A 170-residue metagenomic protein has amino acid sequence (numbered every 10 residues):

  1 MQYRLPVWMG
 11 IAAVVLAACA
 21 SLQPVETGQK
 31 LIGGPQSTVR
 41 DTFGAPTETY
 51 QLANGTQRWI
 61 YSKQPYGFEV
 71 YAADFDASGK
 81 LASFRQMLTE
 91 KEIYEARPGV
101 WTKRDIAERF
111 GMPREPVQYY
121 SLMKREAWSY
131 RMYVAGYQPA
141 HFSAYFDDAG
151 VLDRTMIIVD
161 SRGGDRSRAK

Functional and structural regions predicted by a protein language model:
M1-M9: Bacterial N-terminal signal peptides that target proteins for export
I11-A13: Short, contiguous, helix-prone interaction/anchoring segments in small proteins
V15-A18: C-terminal motif of bacterial Sec signal peptides marking the signal peptidase cleavage site
A20-L22: Bacterial signal peptide processing site
P24, G28-K80, P98-K170: A cross-family detector of function-defining hotspots
L88-K91, V159-S161: A short acidic/small-residue loop/turn micro-motif
